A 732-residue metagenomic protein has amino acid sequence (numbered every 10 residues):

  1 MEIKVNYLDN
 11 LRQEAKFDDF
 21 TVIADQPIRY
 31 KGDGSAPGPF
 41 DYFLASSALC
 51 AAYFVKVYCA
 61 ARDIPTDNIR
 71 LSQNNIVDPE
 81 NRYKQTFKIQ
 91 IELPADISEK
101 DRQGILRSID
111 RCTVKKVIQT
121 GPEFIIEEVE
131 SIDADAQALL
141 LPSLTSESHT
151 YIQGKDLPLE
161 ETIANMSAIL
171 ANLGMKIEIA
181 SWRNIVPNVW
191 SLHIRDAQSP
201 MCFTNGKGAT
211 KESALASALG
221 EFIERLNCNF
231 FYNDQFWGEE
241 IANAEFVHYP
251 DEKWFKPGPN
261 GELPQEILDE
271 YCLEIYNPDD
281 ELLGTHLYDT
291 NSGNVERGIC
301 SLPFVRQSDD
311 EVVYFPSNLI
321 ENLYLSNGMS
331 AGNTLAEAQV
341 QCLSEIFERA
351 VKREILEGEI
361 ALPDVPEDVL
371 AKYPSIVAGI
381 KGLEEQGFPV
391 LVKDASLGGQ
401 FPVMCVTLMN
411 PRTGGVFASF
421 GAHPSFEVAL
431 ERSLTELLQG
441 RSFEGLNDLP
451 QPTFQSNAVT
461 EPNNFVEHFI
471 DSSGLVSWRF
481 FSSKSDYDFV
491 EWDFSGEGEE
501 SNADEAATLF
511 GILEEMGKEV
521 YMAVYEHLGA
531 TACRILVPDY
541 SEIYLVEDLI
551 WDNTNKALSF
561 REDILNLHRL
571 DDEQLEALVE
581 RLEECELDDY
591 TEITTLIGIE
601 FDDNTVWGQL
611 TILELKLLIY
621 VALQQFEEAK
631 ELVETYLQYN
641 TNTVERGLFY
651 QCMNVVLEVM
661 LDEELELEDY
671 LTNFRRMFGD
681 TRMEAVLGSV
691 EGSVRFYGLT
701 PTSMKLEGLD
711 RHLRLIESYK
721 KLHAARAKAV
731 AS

Functional and structural regions predicted by a protein language model:
M1-A45, V55-L140: Extended beta-strand/beta-hairpin segments
D18-A24, P37-G38, Y53-F54, I163-M166 (+2 more regions): Short acidic/polar alpha-helix capping motifs at helix-coil junctions
S47-A51: Alpha-helical metal-binding/catalytic segments enriched in His/Glu/Asp
D135-S732: Helix-biased "structured C-terminal domain" signature
